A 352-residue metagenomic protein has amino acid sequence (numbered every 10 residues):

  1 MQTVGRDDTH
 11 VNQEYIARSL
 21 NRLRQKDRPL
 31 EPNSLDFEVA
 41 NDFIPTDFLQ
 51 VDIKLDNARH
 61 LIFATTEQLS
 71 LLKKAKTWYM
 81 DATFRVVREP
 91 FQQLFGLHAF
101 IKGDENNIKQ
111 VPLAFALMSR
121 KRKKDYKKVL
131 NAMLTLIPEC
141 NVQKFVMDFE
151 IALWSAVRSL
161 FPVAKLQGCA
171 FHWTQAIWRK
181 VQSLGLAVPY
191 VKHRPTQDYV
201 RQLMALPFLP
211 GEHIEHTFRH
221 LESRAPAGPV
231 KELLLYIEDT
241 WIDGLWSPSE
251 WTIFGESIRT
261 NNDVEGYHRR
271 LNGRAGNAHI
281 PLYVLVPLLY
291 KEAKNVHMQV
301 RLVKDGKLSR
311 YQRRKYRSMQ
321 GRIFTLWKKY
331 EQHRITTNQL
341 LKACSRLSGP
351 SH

Functional and structural regions predicted by a protein language model:
M1-Y79, T83-V86: Electropositive nucleic-acid engagement tracts
Q2-G5, K26-L30, A40-N41, L136-I335 (+2 more regions): Extended amphipathic alpha-helical interaction segments
L23, M80-T83, H98-K102, L113-R120 (+3 more regions): Structured beta-strand/turn binding interfaces of compact recognition modules in eukaryotic regulators
L49, F63-E67, Y79-R85, L94-F100 (+3 more regions): Eukaryotic intrinsically disordered and solvent-exposed regulatory patches
S70-L71, T77, R88-S119: Short conserved beta-strand segments at catalytic cores or DNA/RNA-binding microdomains of nucleic-acid binding
K76-W78, A82, D125-Y126, L136 (+1 more regions): Hotspots on structured nucleic-acid-binding interfaces, especially in canonical RNA/DNA-binding domains
Q92, A114-E139: Active-site beta-loop-alpha junctions of metal-dependent nucleic acid enzymes, especially the RNase H-like/DDE
K102-P112, L134-L136, E212-T217: Surface-exposed beta-strand-to-loop junctions that form interaction patches on eukaryotic regulatory domains
